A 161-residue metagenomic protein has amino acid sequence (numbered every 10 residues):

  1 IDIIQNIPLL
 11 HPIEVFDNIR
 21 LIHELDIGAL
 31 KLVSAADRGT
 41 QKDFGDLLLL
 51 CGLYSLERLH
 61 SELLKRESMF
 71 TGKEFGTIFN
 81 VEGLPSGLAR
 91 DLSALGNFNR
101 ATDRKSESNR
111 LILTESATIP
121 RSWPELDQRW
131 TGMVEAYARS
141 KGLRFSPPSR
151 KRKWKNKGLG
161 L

Functional and structural regions predicted by a protein language model:
I1-G39, G45, G52-L161: Structured mid-to-C-terminal alpha-helical surface segments
